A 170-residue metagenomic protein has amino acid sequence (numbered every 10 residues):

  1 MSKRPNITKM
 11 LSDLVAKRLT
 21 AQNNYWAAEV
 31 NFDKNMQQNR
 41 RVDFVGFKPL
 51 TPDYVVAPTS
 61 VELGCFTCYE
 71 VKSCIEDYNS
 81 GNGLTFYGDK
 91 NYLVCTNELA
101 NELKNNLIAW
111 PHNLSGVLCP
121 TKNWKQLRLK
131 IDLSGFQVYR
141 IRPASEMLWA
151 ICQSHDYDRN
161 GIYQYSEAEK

Functional and structural regions predicted by a protein language model:
S2-A28, F32-N39, N105-K170: Non-catalytic C-terminal interaction segments of nucleic acid-processing enzymes
V30-F32, K48, K72-I75: Short, flexible loop/turn elements at secondary-structure junctions
N39-C68, T85-F86: Active-site beta-strand-loop-beta-strand hairpin of nuclease catalytic cores that positions key catalytic residues
S60-P120: Catalytic cores of nucleic-acid endonucleases
